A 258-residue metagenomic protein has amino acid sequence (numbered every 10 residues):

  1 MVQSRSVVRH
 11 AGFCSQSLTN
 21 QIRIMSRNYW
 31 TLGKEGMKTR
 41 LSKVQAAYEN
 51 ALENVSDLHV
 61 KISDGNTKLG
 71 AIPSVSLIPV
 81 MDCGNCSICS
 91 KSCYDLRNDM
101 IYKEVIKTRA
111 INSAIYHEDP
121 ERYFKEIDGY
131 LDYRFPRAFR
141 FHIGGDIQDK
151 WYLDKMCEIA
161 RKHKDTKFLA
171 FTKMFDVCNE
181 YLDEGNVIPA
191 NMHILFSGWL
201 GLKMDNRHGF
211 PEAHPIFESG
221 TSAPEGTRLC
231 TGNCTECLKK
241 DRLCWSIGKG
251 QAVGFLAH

Functional and structural regions predicted by a protein language model:
V8-A11: Short hydrophobic alpha-helical segments enriched in small aliphatic residues
Q21-H258: Class I S-adenosyl-L-methionine
